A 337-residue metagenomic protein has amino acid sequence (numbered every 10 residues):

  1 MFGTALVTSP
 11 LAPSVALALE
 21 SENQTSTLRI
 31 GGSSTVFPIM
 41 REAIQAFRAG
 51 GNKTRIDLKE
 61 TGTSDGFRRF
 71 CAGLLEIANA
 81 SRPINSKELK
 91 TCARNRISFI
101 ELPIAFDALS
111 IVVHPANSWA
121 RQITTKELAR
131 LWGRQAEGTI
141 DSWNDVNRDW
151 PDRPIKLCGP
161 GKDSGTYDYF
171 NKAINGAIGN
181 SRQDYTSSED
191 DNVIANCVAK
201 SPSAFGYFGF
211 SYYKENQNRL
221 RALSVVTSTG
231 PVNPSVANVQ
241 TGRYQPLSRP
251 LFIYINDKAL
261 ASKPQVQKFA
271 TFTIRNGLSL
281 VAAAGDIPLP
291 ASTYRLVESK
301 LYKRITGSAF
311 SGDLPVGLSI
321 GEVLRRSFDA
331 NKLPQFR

Functional and structural regions predicted by a protein language model:
G3-V15: C-terminal segment of classical bacterial N-terminal signal peptides
L17-R337: Flexible loop/hinge segments at secondary-structure junctions
